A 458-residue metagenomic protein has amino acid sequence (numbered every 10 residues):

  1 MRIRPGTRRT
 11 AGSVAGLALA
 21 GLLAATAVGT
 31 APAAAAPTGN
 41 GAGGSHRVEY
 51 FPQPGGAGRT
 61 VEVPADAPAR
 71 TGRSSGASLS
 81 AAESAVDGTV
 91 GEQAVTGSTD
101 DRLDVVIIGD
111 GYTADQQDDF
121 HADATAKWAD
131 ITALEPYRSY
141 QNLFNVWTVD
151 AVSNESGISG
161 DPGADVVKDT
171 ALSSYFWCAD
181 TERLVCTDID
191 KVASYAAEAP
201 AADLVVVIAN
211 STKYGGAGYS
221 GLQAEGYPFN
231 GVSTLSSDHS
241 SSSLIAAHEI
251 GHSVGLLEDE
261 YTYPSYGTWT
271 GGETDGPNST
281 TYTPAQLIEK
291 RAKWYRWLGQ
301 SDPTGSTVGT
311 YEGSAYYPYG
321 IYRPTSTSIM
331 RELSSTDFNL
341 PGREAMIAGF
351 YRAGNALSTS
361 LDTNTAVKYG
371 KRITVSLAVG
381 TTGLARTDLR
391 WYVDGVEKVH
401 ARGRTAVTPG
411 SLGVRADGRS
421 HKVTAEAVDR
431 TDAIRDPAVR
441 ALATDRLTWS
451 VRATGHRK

Functional and structural regions predicted by a protein language model:
M1, V48-Y50, V105-I108, V146 (+9 more regions): Generic structural hydrophobic/aromatic packing signal, biased to beta-strands
M1-A36: Secretory targeting and sorting signals
R2-R4, P32-A133, K371-G383, T387-V393 (+2 more regions): Zymogen propeptides/activation segments of proteases
A85-D104, I108-T113, T125, A129-Y266: Active-site-proximal segment of zinc-dependent metalloprotease catalytic domains
Q117-H121, H239-A247, R323, N339: Solvent-exposed, acidic/flexible segments
H121, A129, D190-S194, D203-V205 (+5 more regions): Generic detector of well-ordered alpha-helical segments enriched in charged/polar residues, highlighting helical
Y261-T408, R419-K458: Replace "(M1/M4/M9/M12/WLM)" with "(e.g., M1/M4/M8/M9/M12/M26/WLM)" and add "not limited to" to clarify scope
S411-A416: Short, flexible loop/turn segments at beta-strand junctions in immunoglobulin-like and fibronectin type III
